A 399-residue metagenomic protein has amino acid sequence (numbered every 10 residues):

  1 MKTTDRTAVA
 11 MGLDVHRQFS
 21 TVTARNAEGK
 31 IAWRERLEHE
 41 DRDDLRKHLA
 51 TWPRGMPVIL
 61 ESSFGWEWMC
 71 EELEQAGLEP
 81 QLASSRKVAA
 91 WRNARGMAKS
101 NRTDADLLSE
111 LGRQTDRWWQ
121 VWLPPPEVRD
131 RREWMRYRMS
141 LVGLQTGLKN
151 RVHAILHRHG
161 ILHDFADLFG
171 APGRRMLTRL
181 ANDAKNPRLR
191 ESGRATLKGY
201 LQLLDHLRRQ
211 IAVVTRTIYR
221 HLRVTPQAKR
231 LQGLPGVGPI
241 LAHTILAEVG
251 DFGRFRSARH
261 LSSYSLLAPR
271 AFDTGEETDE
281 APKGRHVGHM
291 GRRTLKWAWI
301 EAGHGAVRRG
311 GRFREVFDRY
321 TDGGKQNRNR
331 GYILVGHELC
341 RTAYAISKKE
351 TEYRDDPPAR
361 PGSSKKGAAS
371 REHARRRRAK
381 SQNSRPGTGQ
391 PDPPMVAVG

Functional and structural regions predicted by a protein language model:
K2-N26, L108, L141: Gly/Thr-rich phosphate-binding beta-strand-loop-beta motif of the actin/hexokinase/Hsp70
F19-R42: Short glycine-rich, Thr/Ser-proximal phosphate-binding strand/loop in the N-terminal lobe of ATP-dependent enzymes
E40-P57: Short, basic/hydrophobic alpha-helical segments
Q81-Q120, E133, S140, R175-M176 (+1 more regions): Short alpha-helix plus adjacent loop in nuclease-associated cores
Q114-R132, D183-N186: Short, charge-rich amphipathic alpha-helices with coiled-coil/heptad character
W134-R230: Glycine-rich, often acidic, oxyanion-interacting loops/wings at catalytic, nucleic-acid, or phospho-protein interfaces
R230-G233, P239-I240, T244-R328: Phosphate-backbone recognition surface of nucleic-acid-processing proteins
F317-G399: Low-complexity, acidic/Ser/Thr- and charged residue-rich accessory regions of DNA metabolism proteins
